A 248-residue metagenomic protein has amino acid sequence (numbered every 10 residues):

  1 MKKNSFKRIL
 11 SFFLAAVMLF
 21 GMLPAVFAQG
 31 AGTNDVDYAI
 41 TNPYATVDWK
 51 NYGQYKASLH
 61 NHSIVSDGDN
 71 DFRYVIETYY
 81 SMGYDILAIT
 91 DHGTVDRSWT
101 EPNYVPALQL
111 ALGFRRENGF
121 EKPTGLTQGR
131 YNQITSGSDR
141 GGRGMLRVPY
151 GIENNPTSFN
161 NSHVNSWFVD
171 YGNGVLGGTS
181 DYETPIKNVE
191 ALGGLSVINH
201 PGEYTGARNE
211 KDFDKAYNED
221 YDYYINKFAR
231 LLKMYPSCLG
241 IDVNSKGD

Functional and structural regions predicted by a protein language model:
K2-F13: Bacterial N-terminal signal peptides that target proteins for export
N4-S5, P43-Y44, R73-V75, I225-A229: A generic local structural motif
L14-L19: Hydrophobic alpha-helical transmembrane signal-anchor segments
F20-T33: Sec-dependent signal peptide cleavage junction
D35-N209, P236-C238, D242-D248: A metal-dependent hydrolase metal-coordination microenvironment
D214-G247: Structural recognition of alpha->loop->beta junctions
